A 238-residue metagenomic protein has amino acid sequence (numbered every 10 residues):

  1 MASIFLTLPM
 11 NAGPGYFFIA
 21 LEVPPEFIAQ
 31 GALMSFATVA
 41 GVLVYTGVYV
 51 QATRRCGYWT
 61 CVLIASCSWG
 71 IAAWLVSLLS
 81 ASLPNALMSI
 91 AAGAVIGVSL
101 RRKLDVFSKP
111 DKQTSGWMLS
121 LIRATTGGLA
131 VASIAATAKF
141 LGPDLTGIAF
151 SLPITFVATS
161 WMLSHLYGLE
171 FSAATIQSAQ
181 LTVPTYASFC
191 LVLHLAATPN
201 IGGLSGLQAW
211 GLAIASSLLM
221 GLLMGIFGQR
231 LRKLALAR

Functional and structural regions predicted by a protein language model:
A2-P9, C56-C67, P84-A91, D111-T126 (+1 more regions): Cytoplasmic-side transmembrane-helix entry/capping segments in multi-pass membrane proteins
S3-P9, V23-G41, L83-A94, G142-F156 (+1 more regions): Structural signature of hydrophobic alpha-helical transmembrane segments
G31-L33, A37, V44-M88: Membrane-interface helix-loop-helix junctions at boundaries between adjacent transmembrane segments
L43-G57, L100-D111, S160-F171, L223-R232: C-terminal ends of transmembrane helices
G70, M88-R102, S217-F227: Hydrophobic core of alpha-helical transmembrane segments in multi-pass integral membrane proteins
W74-A81, G128-F140, Y186-G206: Hydrophobic alpha-helical transmembrane segments in multi-pass integral membrane proteins
L104-L145: Selected transmembrane alpha-helices and immediately adjacent juxtamembrane segments of polytopic inner-membrane
L129-Y167, A173: Transmembrane helical segments that form the transport core of multi-pass membrane transport proteins
